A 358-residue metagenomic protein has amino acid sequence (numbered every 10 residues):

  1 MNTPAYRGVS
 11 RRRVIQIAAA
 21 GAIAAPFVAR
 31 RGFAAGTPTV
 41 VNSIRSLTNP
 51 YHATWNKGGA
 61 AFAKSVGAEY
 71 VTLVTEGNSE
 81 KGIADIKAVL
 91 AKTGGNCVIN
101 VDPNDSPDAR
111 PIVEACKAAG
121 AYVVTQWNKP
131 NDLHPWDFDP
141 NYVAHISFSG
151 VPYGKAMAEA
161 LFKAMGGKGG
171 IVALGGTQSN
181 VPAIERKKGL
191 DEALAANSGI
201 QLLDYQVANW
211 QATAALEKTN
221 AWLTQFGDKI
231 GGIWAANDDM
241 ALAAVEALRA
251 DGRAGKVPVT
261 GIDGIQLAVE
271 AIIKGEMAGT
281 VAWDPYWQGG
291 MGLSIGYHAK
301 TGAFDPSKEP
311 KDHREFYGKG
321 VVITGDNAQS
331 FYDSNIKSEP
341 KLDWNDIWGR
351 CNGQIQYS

Functional and structural regions predicted by a protein language model:
M1-R13, I17-F27: N-terminal secretory signal peptides
V28-V41: C-terminal segment of N-terminal export signals and the immediately downstream linker at the start of the mature
G36, L174, Q178, A193 (+1 more regions): Hinge/cleft segment of the Venus flytrap/periplasmic-binding protein
T39-G58, F62, V66, Y70-D85 (+4 more regions): Extracytoplasmic "Venus flytrap"
G82, A144-I171, A215-L216, G264-A268 (+1 more regions): Hydrophobic alpha-helical segments within soluble ligand-binding/sensing domains
I99-A121, L190, L203-D204, A208-A271: Hydrophobic alpha-helical
I112-P152, G170, I265-I273, M277-A278: Flexible loop/hinge segments that line or gate small-molecule binding clefts
A254-G255, T260-I323: Flexible loop/turn connectors
